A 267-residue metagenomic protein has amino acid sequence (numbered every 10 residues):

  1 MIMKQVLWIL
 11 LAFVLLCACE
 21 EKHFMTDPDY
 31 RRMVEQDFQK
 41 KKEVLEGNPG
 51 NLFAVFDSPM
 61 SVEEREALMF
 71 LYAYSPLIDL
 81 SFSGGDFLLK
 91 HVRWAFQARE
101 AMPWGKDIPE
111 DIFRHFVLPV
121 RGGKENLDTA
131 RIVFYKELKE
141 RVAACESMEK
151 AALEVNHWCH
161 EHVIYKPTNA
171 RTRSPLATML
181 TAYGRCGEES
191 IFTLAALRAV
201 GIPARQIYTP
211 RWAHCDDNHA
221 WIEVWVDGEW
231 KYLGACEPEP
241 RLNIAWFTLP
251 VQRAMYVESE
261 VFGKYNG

Functional and structural regions predicted by a protein language model:
K4-L10: Sec-dependent signal peptide recognition, specifically the positively charged N-region followed immediately by
L16-A18: C-terminal motif of bacterial Sec signal peptides marking the signal peptidase cleavage site
E20-A152, N156, T168, A199 (+3 more regions): N-terminal accessory/pre-domain segments preceding catalytic cores
R141, E146-S147, A151-H157, K166-L176 (+1 more regions): Hydrophobic/aromatic-rich core segments of domains that either
